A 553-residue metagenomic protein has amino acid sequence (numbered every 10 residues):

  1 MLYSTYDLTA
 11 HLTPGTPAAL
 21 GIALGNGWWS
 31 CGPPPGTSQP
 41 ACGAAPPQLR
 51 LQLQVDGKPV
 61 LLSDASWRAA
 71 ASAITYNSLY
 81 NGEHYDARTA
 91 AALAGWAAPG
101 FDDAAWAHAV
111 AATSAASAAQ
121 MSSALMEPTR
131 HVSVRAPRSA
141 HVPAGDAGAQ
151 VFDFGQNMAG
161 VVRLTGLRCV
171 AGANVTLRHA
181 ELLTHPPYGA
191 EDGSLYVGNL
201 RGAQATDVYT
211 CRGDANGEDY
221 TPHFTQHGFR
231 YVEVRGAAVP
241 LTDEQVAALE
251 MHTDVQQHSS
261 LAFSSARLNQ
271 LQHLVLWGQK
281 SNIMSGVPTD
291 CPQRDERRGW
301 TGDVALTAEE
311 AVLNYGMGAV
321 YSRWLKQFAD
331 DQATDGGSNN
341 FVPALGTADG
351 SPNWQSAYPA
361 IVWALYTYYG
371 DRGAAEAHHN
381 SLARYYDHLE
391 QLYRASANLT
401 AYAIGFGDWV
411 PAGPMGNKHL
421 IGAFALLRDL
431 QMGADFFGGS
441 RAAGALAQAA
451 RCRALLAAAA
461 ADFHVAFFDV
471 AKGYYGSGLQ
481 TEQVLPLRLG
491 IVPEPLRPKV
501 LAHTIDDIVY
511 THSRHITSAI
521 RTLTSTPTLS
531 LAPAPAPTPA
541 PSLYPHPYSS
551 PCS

Functional and structural regions predicted by a protein language model:
M1-Q293, G302-D303, A319-V320, N339-A344 (+2 more regions): Extracellular/oxidizing-compartment recognition motifs
A19, W28, G299-A532, A540 (+1 more regions): Active-site core of glycosidic bond-cleaving carbohydrate-active enzymes
E296: Active-site-proximal alpha-helical scaffold in enzymes
